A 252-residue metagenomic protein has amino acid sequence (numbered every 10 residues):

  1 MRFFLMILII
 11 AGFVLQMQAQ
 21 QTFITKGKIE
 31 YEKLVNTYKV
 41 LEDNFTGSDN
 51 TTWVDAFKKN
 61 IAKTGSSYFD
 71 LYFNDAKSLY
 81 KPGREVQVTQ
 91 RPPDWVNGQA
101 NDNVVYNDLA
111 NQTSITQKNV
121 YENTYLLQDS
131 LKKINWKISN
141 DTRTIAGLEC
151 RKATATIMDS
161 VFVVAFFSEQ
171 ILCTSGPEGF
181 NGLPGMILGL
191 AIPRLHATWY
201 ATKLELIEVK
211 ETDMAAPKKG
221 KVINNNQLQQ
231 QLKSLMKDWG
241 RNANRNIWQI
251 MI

Functional and structural regions predicted by a protein language model:
M1-I24, W248-I252: Bacterial Sec-dependent N-terminal signal peptides
Q21-I252: Extended soluble regions of mature proteins
